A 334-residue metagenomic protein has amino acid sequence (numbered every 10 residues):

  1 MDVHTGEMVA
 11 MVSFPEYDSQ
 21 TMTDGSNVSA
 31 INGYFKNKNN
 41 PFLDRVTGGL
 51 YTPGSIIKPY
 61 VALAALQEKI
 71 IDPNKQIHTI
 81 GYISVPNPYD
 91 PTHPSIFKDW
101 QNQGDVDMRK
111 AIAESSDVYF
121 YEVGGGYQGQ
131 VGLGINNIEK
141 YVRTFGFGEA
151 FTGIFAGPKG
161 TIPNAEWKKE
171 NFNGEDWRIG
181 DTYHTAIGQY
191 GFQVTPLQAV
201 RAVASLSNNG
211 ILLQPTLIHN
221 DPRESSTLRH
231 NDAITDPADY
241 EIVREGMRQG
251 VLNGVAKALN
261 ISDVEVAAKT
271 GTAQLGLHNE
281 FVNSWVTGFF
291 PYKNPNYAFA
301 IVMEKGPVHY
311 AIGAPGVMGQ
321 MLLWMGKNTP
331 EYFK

Functional and structural regions predicted by a protein language model:
D2-S55, Y60-M303, P307-Y310, E331: Beta-lactam-recognizing serine transpeptidase/beta-lactamase-like catalytic domain environment
S226-N231, P315-K334: Short, gly/Ser/Thr-rich active-site loops of penicillin-recognizing serine hydrolases
